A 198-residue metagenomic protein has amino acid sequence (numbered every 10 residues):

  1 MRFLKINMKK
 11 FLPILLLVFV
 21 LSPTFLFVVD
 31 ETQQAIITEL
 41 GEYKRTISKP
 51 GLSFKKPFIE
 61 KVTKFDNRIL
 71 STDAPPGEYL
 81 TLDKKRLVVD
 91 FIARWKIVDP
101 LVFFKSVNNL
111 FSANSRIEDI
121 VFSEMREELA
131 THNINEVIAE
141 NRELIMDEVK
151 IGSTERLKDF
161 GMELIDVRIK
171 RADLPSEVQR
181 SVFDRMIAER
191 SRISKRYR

Functional and structural regions predicted by a protein language model:
L4-L26: Single-pass alpha-helical transmembrane signal-anchor segments
V20, N67-L82, F103, D147-G152: N-terminal post-signal-peptidase region of extra-cytosolic proteins
V20-E39: Aromatic-capped interface at the extracytoplasmic side of an N-terminal signal-anchor transmembrane helix
L26, Y43-R45, Y79, P100-F103 (+4 more regions): Short beta-strands and strand-coil junctions in structured, solvent-facing domains, enriched
T38-T72: Short extracytoplasmic
T81-D83, V89, W95, A113-Q179: Amphipathic, coiled-coil-like alpha-helical scaffolding segments used for oligomerization/assembly
V102-S106, N114: Solvent-exposed, non-transmembrane alpha-helical starts
S176-R198: Long, charge-rich amphipathic alpha-helical coiled-coil "stalk/tentacle" segments that mediate oligomerization
